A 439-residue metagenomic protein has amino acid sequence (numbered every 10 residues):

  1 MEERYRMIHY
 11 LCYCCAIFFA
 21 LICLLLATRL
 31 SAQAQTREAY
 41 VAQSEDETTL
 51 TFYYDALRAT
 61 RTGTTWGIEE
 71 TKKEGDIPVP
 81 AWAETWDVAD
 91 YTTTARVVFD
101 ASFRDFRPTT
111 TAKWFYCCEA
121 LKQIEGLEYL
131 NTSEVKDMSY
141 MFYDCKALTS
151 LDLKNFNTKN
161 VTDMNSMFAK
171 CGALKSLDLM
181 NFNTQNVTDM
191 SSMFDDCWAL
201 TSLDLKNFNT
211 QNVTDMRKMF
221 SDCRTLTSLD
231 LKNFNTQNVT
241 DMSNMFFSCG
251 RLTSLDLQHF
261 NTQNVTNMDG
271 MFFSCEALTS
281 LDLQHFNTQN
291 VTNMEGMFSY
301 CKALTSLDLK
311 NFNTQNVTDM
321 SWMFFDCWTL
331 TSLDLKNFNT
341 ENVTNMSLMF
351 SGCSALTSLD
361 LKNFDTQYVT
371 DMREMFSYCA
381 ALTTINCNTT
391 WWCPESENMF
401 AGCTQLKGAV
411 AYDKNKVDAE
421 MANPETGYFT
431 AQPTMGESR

Functional and structural regions predicted by a protein language model:
M1-Y10: N-terminal secretory signal peptides that target proteins for export/translocation
H9, I22, R29-Q33, C387-T389: Conserved short loop/turn motifs at secondary-structure junctions
Y10-Y13, N244: Intrinsic-disorder-associated, low-complexity terminal segments enriched in Asp/Asn/His/Tyr and depleted of Lys/Arg
C14-T28: Bacterial N-terminal signal peptides
Q33-R439: Negatively charged
